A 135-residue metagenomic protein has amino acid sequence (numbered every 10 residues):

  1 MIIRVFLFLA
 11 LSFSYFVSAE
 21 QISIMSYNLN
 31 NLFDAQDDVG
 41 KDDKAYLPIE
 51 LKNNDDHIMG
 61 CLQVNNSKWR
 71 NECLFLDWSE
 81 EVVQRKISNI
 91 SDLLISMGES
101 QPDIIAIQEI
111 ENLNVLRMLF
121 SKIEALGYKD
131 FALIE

Functional and structural regions predicted by a protein language model:
I2-S14: Sec-dependent N-terminal signal peptides
V17-L126, A132-E135: N-terminal, active-site-proximal structural segment of metallo-dependent hydrolase catalytic domains
